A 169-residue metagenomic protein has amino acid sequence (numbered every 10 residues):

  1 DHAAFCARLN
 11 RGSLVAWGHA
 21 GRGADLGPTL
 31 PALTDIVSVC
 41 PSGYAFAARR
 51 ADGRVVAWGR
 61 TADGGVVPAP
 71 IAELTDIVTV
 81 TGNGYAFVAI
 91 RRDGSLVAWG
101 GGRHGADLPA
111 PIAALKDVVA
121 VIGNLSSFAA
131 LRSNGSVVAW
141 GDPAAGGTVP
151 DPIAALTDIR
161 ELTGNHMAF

Functional and structural regions predicted by a protein language model:
D1-H2, N10, S42-G43, A51 (+5 more regions): Short loop/turn segments that connect beta-strands within the blades of beta-propeller domains, predominantly WD40
H2-A4, G21: Short polar catalytic/cofactor-binding loops
A4-A7, A16, A45-A48, A57 (+5 more regions): Conserved core positions of repeat-based scaffolds
C6-A7, L30, V37-S38, A47-A48 (+6 more regions): Short, exposed beta-strand/loop patches in secreted or surface proteins that constitute
R8-L9, L26-T29, R49, V66 (+5 more regions): Functionally constrained cores in energy, signaling, and assembly domains
R11-S13, D35-S38, A51-R54, T75-T79 (+4 more regions): Tandem repeat domain/solenoid detector
V15-A32, V56-E73, W99-A114, V138-A155: Short glycine/serine- and acidic-residue-enriched loop/turn motifs that recur at repeat junctions
I159-F169: Short, intrinsically disordered, charge-balanced linker/junction segments flanking boundaries in proteins
